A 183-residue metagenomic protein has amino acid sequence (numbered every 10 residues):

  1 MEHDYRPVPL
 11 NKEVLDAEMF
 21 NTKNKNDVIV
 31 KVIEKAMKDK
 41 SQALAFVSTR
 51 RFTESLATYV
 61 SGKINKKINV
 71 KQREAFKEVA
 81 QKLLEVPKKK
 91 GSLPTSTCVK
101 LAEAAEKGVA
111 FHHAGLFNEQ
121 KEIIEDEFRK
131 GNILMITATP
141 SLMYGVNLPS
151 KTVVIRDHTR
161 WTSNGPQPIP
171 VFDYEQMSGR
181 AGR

Functional and structural regions predicted by a protein language model:
M1-I64, E103, A110, A114: Conserved interdomain linker/interface between the two RecA-like ATPase lobes of SF2 helicase motors
E2, E34-M37, L101-A102, E127-F128 (+3 more regions): Replace "in large, NTP-powered and nucleic-acid-processing enzymes" with "in large, NTP-powered factors and other
H3-Y5, P140-S141, H158-T159: Short, ordered loop/turn segments at secondary-structure junctions
P7, R51-M135, P166-Y174: Conserved C-terminal RecA-like helicase domain
V8-N11, T53-L56, Y144-N147, I155 (+1 more regions): Switch/connector loops and helix/strand junctions flanking conserved nucleotide-binding motifs in nucleotide-processing
P9, L44-F46, F111, M135-T137 (+3 more regions): Structured core elements
V28-V32, I123, S141, D173: Well-ordered alpha-helical segments embedded in enzymatic catalytic cores
M143-Y144, T152, R160-R183: Conserved SF2 helicase motif VI
